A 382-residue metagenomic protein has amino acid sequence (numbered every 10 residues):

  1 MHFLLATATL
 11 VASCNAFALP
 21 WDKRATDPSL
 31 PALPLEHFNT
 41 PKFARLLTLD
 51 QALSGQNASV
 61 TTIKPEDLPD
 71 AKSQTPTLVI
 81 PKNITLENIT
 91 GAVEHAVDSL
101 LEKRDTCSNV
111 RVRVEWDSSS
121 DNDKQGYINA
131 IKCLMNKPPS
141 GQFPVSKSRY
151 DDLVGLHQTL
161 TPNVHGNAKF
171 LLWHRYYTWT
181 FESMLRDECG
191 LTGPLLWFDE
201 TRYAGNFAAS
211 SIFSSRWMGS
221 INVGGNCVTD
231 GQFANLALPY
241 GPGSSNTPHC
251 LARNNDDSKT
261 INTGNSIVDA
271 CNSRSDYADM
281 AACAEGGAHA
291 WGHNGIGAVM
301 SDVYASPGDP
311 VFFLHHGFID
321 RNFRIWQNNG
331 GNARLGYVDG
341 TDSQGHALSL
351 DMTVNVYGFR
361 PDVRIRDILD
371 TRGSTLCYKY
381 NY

Functional and structural regions predicted by a protein language model:
M1-A18: Cleavable N-terminal signal peptides of Sec/SRP-targeted secreted and luminal proteins
F17-Y382: C-terminal accessory segments of proteins
